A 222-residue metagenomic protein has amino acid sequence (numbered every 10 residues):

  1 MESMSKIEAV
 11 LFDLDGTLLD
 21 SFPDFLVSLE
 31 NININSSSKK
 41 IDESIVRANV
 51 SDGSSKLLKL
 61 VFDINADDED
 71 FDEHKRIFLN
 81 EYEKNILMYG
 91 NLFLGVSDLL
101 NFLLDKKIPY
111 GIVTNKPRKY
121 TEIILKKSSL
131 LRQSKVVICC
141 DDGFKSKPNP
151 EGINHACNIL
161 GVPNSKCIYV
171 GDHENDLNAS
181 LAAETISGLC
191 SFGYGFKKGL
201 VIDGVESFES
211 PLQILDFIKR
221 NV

Functional and structural regions predicted by a protein language model:
M1-E8, L104, R118, I123-V222: Asp-based, Mg2+/Mn2+-dependent phosphohydrolase catalytic module
S5-D98, K106: N-terminal helical cap/lid subdomain that shapes the substrate entry/recognition surface in HAD-like hydrolases
L11-D13, V113, V170: Generic enzyme active-site microenvironment
T17, S21, T114, T121 (+1 more regions): Ser/Thr-centric signal marking residues that sit in or immediately flank functional binding/regulatory motifs
L29, L99-K126: Substrate-recognition element of Asp-dependent hydrolases with the DxDx(T/V) motif
L92, V113, K145: Residue-level marker of regulatory loop/turn positions in helix-turn-helix DNA-binding domains and in histidine
S97-L100, L177: Short amphipathic alpha-helical segments and helix-helix/interface helices
